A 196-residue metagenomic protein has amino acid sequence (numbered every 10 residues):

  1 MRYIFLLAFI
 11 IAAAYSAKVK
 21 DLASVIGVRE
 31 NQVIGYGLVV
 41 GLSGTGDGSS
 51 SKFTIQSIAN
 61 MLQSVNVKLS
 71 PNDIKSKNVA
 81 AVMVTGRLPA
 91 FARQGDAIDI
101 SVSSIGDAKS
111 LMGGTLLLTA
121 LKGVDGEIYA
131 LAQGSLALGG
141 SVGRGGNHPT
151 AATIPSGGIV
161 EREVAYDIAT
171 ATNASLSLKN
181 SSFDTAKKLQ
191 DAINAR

Functional and structural regions predicted by a protein language model:
M1-I4, Y15-R196: Mature, extracytoplasmic segments of signal peptide-bearing proteins
